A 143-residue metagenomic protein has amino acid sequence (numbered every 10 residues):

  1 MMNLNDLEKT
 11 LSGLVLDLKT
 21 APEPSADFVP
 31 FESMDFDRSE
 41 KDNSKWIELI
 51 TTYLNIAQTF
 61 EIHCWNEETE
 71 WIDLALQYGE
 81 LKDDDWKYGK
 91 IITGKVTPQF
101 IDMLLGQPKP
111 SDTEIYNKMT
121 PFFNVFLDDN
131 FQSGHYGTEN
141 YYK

Functional and structural regions predicted by a protein language model:
M2-Y141: Structured alpha/beta or helical-core interaction and ligand-binding surfaces enriched in interleaved
